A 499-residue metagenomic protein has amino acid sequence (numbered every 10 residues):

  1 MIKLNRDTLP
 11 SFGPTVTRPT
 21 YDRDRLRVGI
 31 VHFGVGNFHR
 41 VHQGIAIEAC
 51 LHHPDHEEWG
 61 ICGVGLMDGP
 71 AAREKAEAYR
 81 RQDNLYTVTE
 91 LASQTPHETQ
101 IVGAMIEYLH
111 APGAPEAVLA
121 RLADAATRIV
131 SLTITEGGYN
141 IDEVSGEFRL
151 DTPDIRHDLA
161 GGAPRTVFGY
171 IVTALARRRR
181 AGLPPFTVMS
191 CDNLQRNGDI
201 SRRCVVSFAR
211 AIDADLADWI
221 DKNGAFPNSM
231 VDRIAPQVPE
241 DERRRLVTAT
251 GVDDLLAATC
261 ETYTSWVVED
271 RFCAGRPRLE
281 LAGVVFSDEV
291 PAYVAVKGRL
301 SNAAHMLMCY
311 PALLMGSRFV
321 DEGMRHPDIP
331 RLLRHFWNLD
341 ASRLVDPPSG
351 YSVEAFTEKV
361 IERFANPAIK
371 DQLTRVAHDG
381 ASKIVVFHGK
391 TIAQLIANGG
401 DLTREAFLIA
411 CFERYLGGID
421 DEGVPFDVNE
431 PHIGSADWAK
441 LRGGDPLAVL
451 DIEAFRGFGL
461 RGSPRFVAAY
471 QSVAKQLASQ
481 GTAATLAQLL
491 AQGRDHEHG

Functional and structural regions predicted by a protein language model:
M1-G499: Substrate/ligand-engaging "lid" and interaction regions
